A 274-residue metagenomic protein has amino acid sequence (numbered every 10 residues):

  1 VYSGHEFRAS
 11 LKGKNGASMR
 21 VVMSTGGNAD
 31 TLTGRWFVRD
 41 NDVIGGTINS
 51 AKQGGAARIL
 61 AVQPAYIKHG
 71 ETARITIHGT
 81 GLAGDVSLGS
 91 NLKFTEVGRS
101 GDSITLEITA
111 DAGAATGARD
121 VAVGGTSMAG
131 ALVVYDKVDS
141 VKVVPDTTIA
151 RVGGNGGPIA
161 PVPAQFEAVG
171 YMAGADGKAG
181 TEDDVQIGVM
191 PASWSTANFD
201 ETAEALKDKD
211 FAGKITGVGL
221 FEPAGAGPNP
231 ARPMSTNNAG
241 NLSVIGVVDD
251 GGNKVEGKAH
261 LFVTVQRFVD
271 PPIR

Functional and structural regions predicted by a protein language model:
V1-A61, T116-M128: Beta-sheet ligand-binding and adhesion/scaffold domains
G34, S87-L88, A114-G125, R232-D250: Short, aromatic- and glycine-rich surface loops/edge beta-strands on solvent-exposed regions
G46-S87, S100-D102, T126-T181: Beta-strand/beta-sandwich contexts
H69-G125, G188-P191, K209-F211, G217-L220 (+1 more regions): Immunoglobulin-like IPT/TIG beta-sandwich domains and homologous Ig-like subdomains
G84, L88, A173, K178-D210: Short, well-ordered beta-strand segments
M128-V134, N253-F268: C-terminal edge beta-strand
T202-G227, A231-R232, A239-V247, G251-G252: Ser/Thr/Pro/Gly-rich low-complexity disordered regions
P272-R274: Short, solvent-exposed mixed-charge patches
